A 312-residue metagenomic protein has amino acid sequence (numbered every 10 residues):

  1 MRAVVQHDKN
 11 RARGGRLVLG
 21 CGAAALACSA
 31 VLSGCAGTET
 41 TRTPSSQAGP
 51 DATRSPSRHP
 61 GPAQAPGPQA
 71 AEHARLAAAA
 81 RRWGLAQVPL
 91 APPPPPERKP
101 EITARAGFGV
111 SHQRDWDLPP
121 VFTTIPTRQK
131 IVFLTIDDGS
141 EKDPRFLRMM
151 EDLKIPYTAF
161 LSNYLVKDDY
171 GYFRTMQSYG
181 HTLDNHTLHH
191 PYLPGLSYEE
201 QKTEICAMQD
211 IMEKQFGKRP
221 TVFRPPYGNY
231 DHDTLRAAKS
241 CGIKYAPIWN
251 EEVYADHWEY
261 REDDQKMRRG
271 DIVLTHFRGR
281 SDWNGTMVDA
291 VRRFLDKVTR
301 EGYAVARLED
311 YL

Functional and structural regions predicted by a protein language model:
M1-T43: Secretory targeting and sorting signals
L19-G20, L32-V121: N-terminal low-complexity, Pro/Thr-rich disordered segments that flank secretion/membrane-targeting signals
T40, G49, E151-D152, P156-T158 (+4 more regions): CE4/NodB-like, metal-dependent polysaccharide N-deacetylase domain that modifies extracellular/periplasmic N-acetylated
P92-Y192, I211: Active-site beta->alpha N-cap acidic-glycine motif
W116-T127, K167-D168, W283-L312: C-terminal domain-boundary segment and adjacent tail
V132-I136, Y157-L161, T182-T187, T221-R224 (+3 more regions): Structural recognition of the beta-strand scaffold that forms the well-ordered cores of secreted hydrolase catalytic
G139-K142, L161-D169, Y192-E199, R224-Y230 (+2 more regions): Acidic-and-aromatic substrate-binding clefts and catalytic sites of carbohydrate-active enzymes
N229, T234-K266, Y303-D310: His/Asp/Glu-enriched short active-site or ligand-binding loop at hydrolase and phosphoryl-transfer sites
